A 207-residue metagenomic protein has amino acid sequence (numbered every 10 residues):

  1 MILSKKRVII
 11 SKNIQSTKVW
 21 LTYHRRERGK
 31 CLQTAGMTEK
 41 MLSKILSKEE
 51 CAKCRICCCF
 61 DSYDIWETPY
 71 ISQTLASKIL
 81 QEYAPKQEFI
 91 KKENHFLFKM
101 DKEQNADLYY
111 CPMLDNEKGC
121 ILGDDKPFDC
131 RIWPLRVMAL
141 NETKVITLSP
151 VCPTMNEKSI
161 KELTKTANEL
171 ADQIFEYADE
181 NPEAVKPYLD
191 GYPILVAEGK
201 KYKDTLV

Functional and structural regions predicted by a protein language model:
I2, K6-V207: Short loop/turn segments that flank or connect secondary-structure elements
